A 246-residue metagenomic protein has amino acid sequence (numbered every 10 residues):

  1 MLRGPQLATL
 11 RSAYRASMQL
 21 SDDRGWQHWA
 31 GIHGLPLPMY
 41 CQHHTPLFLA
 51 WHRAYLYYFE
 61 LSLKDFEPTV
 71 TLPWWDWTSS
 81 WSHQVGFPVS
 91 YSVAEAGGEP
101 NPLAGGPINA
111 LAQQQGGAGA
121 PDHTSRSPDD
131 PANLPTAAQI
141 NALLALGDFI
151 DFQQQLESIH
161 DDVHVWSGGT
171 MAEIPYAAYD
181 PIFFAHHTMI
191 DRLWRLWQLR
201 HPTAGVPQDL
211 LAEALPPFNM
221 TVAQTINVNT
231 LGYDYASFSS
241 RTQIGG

Functional and structural regions predicted by a protein language model:
M1-G246: C-terminal accessory segments of proteins
